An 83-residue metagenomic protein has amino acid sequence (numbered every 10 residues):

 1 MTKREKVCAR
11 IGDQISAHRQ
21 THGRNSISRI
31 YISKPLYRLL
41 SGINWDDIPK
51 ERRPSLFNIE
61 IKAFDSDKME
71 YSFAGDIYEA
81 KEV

Functional and structural regions predicted by a protein language model:
K3-R29, D76: N-terminal acidic leader/helix
N25-V83: Extended oligomerization regions of viral-like shell subunits
